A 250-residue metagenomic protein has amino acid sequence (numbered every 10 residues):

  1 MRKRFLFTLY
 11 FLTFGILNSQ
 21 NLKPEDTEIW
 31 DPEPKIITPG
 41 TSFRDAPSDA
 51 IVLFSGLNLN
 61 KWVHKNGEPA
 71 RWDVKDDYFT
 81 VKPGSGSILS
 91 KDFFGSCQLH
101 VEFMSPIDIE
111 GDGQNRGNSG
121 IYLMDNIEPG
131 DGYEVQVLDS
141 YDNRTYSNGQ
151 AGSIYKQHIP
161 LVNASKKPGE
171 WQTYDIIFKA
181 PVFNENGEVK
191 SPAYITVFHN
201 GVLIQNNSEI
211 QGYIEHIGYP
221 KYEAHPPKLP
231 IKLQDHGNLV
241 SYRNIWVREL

Functional and structural regions predicted by a protein language model:
M1-Q20: Bacterial Sec-dependent N-terminal signal peptides
Q20-L250: Carbohydrate-interacting regions of secretory-pathway proteins
